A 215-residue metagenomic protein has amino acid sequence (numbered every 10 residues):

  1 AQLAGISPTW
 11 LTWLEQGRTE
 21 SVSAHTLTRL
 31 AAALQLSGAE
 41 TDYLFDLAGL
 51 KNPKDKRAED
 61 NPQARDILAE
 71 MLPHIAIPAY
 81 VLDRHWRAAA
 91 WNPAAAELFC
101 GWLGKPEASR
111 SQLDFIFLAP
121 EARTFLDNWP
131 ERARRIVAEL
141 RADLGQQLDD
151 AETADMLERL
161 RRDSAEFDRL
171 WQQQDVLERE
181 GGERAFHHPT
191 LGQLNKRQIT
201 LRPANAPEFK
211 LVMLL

Functional and structural regions predicted by a protein language model:
A1: Append "Primarily bacterial transcriptional regulators
A4-S21, A31: Recognition helix of helix-turn-helix/homeodomain-like DNA-binding domains that insert into the DNA major groove
W13-Q16, D46, C100, L118: Phosphate-coordinating loops and pocket residues in cytosolic domains that bind phosphorylated ligands
G17, L50, G101-K105: A short linear boundary/processing microfeature
R18, Q35-G38, L103, Q147: Residues at alpha-helix boundaries and short interhelical turns
E20-A64: Short amphipathic recognition helices of helix-turn-helix/homeodomain-type DNA-binding modules
D66-L215: Hydrophobic protein-protein interaction segments
